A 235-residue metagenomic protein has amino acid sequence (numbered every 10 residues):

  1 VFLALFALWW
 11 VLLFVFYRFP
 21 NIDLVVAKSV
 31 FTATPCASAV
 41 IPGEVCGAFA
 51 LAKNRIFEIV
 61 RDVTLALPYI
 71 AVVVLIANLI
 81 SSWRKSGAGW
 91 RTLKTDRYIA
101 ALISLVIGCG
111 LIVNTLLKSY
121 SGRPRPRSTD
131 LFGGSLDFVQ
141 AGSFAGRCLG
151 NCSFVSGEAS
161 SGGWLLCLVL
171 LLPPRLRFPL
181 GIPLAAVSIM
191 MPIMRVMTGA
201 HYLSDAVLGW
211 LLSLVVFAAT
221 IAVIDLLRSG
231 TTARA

Functional and structural regions predicted by a protein language model:
V1, D137-A235: Membrane-embedded catalytic cores of phosphoryl/pyrophosphoryl-handling enzymes
V1-L75, K118-S121, D130, D137: N-terminal transmembrane-helix/juxtamembrane module of multi-pass inner/ER membrane proteins
A4, I59-Y69, A100, F178-A186 (+1 more regions): Alpha-helical transmembrane segments of integral membrane proteins
W10-V15, I107-I112, A186-G199: Aromatic-anchored segments of alpha-helical transmembrane domains
L12-F16, D23, V72-I80, I107 (+3 more regions): Alpha-helical membrane-inserting segments
R61-L79, E158-V169: Hydrophobic alpha-helical transmembrane segments
A77-A101, L171-L172, L176-S188: Cytoplasmic juxtamembrane regions at transmembrane-helix boundaries
G89, L93-P174, T231: Membrane-interface loops
